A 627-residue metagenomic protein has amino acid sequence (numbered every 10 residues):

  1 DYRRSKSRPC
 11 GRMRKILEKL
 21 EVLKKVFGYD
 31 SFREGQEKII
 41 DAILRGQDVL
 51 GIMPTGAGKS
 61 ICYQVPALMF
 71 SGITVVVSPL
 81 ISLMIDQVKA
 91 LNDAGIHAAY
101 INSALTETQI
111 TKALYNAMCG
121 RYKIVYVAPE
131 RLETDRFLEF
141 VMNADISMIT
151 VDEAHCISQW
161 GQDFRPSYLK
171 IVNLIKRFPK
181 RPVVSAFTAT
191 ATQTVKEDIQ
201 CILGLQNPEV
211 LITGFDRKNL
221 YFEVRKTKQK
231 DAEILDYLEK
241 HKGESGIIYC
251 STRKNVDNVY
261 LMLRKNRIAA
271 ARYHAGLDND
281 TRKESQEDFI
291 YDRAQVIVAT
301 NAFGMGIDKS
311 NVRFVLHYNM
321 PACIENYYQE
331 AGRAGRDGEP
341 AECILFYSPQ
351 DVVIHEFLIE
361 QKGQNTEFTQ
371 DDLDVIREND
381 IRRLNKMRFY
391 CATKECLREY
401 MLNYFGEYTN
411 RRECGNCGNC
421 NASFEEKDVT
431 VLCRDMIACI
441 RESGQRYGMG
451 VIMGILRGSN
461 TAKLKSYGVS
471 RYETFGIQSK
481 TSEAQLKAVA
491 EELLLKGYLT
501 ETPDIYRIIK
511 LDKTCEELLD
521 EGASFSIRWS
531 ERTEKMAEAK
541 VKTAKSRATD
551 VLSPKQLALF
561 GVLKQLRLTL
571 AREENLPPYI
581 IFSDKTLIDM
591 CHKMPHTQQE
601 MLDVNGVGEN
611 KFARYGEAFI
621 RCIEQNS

Functional and structural regions predicted by a protein language model:
R3, M13-K19, I354, N365-T369 (+3 more regions): Accessory DNA-binding and partner-docking regions appended to nucleic-acid-acting proteins, especially the terminal
K15-V26, D30, E34, K38-S60 (+5 more regions): Helicase motor core with emphasis on the C-terminal RecA-like subdomain
I43, L238, F289, C391 (+2 more regions): Short helix-to-turn junction characteristic of helix-turn-helix DNA-binding domains, especially the helix
V375-F405: Short, charged low-complexity linear segments at domain edges
